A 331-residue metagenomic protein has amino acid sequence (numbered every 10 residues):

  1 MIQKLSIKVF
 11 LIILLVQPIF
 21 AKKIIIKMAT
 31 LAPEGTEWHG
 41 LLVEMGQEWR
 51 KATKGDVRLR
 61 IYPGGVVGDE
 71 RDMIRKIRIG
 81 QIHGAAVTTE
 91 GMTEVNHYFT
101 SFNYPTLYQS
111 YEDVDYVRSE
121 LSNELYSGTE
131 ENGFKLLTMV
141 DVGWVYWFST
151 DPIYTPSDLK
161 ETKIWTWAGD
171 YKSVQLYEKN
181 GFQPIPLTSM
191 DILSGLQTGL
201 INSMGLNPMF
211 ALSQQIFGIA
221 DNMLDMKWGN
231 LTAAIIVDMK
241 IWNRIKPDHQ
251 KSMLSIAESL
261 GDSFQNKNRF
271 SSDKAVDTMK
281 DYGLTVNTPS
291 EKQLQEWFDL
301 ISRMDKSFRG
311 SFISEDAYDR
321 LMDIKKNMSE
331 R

Functional and structural regions predicted by a protein language model:
M1-V9: Bacterial N-terminal signal peptides that target proteins for export
K4, S119-E120, D170: Polar helix-capping/helix-linker motif
Q17-A21: Sec/Tat signal peptide C-region and signal peptidase I cleavage site
K22-D113, T129-R331: N-terminal secretory/targeting leader peptides
E112-Y126: A gly/proline- and charged-residue-enriched helix-loop-helix capping module
